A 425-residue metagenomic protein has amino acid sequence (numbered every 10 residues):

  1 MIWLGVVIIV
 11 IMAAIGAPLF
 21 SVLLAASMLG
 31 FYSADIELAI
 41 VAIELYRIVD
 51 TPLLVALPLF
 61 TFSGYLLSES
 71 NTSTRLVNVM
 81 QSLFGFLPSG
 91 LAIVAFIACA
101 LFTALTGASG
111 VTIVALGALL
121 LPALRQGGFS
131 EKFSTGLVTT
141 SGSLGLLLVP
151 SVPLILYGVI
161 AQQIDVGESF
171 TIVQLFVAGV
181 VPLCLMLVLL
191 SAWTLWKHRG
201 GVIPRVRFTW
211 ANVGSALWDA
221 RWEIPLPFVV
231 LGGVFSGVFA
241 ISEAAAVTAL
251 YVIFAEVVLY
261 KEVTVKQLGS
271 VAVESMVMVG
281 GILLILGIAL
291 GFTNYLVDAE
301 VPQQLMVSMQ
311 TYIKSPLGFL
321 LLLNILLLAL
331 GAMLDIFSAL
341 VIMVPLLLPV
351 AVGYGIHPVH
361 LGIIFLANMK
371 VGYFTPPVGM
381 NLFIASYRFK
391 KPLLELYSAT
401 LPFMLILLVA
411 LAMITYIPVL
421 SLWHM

Functional and structural regions predicted by a protein language model:
M1-M425: Alpha-helical transmembrane segments of multi-pass membrane transport proteins
